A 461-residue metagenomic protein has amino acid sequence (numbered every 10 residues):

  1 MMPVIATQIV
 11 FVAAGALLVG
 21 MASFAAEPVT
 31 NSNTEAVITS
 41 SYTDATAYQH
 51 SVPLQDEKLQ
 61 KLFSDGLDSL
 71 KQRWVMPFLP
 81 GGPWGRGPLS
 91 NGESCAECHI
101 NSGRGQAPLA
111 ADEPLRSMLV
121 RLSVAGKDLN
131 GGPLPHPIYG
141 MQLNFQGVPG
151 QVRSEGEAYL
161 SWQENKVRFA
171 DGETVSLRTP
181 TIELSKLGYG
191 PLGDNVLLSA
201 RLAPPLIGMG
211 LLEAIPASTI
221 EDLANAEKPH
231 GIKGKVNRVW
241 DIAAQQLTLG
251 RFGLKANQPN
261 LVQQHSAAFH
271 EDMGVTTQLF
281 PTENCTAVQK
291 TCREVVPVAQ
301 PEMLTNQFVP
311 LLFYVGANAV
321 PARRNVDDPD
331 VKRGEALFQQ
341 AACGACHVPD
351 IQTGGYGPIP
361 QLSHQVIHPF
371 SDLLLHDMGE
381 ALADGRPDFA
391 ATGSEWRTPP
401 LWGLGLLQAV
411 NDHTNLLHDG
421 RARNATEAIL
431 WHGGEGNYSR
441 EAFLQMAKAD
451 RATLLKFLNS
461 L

Functional and structural regions predicted by a protein language model:
M1-A6: N-terminal secretory signal peptides that target proteins for export/translocation
Q8-G20: Bacterial N-terminal signal peptides
F24-L461: Periplasmic c-type cytochrome electron-transfer domains
